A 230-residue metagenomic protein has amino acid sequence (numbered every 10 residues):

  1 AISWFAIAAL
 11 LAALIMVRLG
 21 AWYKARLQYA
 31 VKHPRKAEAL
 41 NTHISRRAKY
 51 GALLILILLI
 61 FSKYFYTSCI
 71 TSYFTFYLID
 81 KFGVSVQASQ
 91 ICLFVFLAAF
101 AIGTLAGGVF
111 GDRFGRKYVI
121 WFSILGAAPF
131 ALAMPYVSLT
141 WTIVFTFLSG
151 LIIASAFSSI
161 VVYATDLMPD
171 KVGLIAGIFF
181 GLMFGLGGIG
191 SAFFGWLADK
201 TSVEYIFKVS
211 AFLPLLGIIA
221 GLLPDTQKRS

Functional and structural regions predicted by a protein language model:
A1-A25: Helix-loop-helix hairpin linking two adjacent transmembrane segments in secondary transporters
A1-I7, G195-P214: A membrane-interface helix-boundary motif in multi-pass transporters
A21-L56: Juxtamembrane intracellular "pre-TM" segments in multi-pass secondary transporters
A48-T104: Extracytoplasmic gate region of multi-pass secondary transporters
G103-G115, A198-D199: Helix-to-loop junctions at the C-terminal end of transmembrane segments in multipass secondary transporters
Y118-A133, A211: Structural signature of the two symmetry-related core transmembrane helices
S155-M168: Intracellular juxtamembrane helix-capping segments at the cytosolic ends of symmetry-related transmembrane helices
P169-V203: A late C-terminal transmembrane helix in Major Facilitator Superfamily
